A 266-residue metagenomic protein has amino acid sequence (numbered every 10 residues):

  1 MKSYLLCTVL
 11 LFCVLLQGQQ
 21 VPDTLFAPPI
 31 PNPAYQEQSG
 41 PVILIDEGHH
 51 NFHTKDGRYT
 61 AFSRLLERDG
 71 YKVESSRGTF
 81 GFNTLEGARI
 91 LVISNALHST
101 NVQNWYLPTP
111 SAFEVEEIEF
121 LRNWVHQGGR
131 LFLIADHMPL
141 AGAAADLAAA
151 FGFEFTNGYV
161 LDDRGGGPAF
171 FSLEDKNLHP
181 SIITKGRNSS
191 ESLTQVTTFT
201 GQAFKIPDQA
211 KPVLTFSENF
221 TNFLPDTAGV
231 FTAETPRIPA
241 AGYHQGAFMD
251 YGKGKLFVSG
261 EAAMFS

Functional and structural regions predicted by a protein language model:
M1-L5: Positively charged n-region of N-terminal signal peptides that target proteins for export
V9-G18: Hydrophobic h-region of N-terminal signal peptides that target proteins for export in Gram-negative bacteria
G18-S266: Short, surface-exposed patches at the edges or C-terminal ends of soluble domains, predominantly
